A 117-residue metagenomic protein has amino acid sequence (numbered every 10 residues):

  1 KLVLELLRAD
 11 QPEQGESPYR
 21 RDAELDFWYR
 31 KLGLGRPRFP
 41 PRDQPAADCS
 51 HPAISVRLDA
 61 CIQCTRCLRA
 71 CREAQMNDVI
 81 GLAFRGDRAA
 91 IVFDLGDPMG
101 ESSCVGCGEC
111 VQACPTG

Functional and structural regions predicted by a protein language model:
K1-G106, Q112, T116-G117: Fe-S ferredoxin-like electron-transfer domains and their immediately adjacent linker/connector regions across
